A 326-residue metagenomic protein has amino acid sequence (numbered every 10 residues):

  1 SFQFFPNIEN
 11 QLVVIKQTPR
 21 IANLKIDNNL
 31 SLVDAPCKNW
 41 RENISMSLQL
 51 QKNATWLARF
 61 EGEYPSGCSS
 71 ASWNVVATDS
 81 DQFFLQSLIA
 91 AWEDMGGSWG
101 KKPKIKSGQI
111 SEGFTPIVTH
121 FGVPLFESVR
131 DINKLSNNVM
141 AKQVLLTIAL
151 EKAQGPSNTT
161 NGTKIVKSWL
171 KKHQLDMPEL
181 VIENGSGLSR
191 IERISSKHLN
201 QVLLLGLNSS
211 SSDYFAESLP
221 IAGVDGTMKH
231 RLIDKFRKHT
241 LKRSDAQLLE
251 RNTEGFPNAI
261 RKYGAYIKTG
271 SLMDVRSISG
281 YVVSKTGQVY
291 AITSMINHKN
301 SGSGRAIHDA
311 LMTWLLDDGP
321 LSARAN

Functional and structural regions predicted by a protein language model:
S1-M177, D317-P320, R324: Conserved serine DD-peptidase/penicillin-binding transpeptidase domain and beta-lactam-recognizing active-site
L135, L145-N326: Small-residue-rich helix-loop
